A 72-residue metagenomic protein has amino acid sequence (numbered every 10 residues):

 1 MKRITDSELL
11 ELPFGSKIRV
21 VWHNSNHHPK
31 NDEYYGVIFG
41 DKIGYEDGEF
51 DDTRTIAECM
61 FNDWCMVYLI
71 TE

Functional and structural regions predicted by a protein language model:
M1-P13: Mixed-charge, Lys/Arg-rich low-complexity intrinsically disordered regions
K17-Y68: Acidic, low-complexity, intrinsically disordered interaction modules
T71-E72: Short acidic DE-rich linear segments
